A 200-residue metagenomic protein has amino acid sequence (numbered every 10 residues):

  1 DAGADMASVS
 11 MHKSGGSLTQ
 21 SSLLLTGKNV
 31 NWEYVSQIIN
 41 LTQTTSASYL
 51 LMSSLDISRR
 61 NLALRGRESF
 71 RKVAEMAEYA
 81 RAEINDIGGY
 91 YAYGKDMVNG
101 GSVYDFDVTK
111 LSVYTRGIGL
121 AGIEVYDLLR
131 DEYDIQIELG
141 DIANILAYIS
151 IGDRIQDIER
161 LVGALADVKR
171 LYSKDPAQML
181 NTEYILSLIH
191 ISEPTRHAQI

Functional and structural regions predicted by a protein language model:
A2, S14-L18, L62, V103-D105 (+1 more regions): Solvent-exposed alpha-helices and their adjacent loops that cap or buttress functional pockets in soluble metabolic
A2-V35, Q43-M52: Active-site PLP attachment segment
K13-S14, K28-N31, I57, R116-I118 (+1 more regions): Short, glycine-/Ser/Thr-/acidic-enriched flexible segments
S54-E68, G152, Q156: Amphipathic alpha-helix from the class-I
E68-I151, K169-S187: Conserved small-domain helix->loop->beta segment predominantly found in fold-type I
Q156-A166: Charge-rich, low-aromatic oligomerization/scaffolding segments with amphipathic character
I189-I200: Residue-level detector of conserved catalytic or cofactor/ligand-binding positions in enzyme active sites
